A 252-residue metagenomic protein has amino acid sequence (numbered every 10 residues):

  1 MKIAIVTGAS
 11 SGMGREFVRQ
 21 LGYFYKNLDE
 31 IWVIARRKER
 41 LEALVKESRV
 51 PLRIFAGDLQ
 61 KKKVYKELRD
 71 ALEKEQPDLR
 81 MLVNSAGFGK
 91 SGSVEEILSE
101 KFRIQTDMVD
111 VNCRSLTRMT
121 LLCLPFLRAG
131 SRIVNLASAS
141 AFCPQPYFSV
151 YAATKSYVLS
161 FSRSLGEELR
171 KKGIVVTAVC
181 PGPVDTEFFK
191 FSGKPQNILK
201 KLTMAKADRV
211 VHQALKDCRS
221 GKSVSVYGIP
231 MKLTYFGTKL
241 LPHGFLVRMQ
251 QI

Functional and structural regions predicted by a protein language model:
S10-S11: Conserved glycine-rich cofactor-binding loop
Y25-A43: Conserved glycine-rich Rossmann-like NAD(P)H-binding loop of the short-chain dehydrogenase/reductase
S48-K63: Rossmann-fold cofactor-recognition segment
E73, G87-T106, Y147: Conserved mid-core segment of classical short-chain dehydrogenase/reductases
T120, T154: Active-site helix of classical SDR
S138: Residue(s) in the substrate-gating loop at a strand-loop-helix junction that position the organic substrate next
A178, I198-Y235: C-terminal helical subdomain
